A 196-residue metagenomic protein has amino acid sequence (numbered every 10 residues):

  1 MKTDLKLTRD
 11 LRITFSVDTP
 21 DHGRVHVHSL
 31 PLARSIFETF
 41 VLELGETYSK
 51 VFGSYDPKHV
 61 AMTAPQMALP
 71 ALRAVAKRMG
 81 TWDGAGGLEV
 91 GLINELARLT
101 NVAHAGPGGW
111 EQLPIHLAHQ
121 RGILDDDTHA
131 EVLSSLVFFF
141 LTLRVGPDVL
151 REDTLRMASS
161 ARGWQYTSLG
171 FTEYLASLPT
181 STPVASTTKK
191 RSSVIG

Functional and structural regions predicted by a protein language model:
M1-S35, L42: Short N-terminal edge-element motif at the start of the domain
R34-G196: Short, surface-exposed, charged amphipathic helix/loop patches that serve as local interaction elements
